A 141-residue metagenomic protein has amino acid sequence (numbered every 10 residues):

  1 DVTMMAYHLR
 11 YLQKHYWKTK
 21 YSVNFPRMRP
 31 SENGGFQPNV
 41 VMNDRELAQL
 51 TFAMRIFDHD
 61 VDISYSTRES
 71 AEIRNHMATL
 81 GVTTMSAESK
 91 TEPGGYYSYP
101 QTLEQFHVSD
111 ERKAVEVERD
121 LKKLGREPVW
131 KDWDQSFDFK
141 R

Functional and structural regions predicted by a protein language model:
D1-W17: Helix-rich catalytic cores of soluble enzyme domains
K14-R141: Auxiliary Fe-S-binding modules of radical SAM enzymes
